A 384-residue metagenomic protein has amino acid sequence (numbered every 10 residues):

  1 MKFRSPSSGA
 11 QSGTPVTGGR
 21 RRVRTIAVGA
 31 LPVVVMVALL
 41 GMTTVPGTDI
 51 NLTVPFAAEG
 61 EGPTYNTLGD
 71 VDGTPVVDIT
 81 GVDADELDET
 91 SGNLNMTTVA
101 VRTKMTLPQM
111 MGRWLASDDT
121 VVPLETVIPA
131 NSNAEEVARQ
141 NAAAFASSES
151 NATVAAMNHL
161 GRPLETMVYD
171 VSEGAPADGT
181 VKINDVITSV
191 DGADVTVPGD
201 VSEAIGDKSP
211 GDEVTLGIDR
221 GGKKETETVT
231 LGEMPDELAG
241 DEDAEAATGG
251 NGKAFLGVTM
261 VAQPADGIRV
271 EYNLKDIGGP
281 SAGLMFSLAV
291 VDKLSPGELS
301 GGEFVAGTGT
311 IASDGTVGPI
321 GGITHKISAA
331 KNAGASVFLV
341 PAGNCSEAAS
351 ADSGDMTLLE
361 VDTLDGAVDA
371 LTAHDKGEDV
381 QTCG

Functional and structural regions predicted by a protein language model:
M1-R24, L115-L124: Terminal targeting segments of Actinobacterial cell-envelope proteins
I26-T44: Hydrophobic membrane-insertion alpha-helices, especially the h-region of bacterial N-terminal signal peptides
L52-E86, T97-V101, S117-S172, P235-G307: PDZ/PDZ-like peptide-tail recognition elements
M157, A177, N184-I187, D191 (+7 more regions): Terminal peptide-recognition signature
A177-D200, A204, D219, I327-A330 (+1 more regions): Conserved PDZ fold ligand-binding element
E203-G252, S350-H374, D379-G384: PDZ-domain C-terminal substructure recognizer with occasional recognition of PDZ-binding tails
P280, K293, V305, S313-F338: Glycine- and Gly-Pro-enriched alpha-helical subdomains that act as flexible, kink-prone "lid/hinge" or packing modules
V340-A351: Short, glycine/polar-rich helix-capping loops at beta-to-alpha or helix-loop-helix junctions that flank or form
